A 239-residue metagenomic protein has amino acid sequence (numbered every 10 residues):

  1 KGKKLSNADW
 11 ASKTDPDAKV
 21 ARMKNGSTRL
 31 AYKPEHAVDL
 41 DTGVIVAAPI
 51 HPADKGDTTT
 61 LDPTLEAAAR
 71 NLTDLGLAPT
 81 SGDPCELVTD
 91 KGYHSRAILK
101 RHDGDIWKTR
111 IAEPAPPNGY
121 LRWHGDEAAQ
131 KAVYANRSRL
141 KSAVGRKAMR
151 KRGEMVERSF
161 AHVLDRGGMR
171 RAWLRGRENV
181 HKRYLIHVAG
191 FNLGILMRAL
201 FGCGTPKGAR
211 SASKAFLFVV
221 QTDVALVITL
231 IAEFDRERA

Functional and structural regions predicted by a protein language model:
K1-A239: Anion-binding and metal-coordination hotspots
